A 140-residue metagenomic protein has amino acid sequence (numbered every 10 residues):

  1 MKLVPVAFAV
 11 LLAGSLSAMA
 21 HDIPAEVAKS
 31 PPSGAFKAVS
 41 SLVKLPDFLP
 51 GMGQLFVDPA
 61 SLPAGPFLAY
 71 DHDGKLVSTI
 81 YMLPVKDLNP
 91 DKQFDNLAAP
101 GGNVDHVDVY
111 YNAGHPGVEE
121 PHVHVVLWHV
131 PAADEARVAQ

Functional and structural regions predicted by a protein language model:
L3-M19: Gram-negative bacterial Sec-dependent N-terminal signal peptides
A20-Q140: Metal-centered catalytic cores of metalloenzymes
